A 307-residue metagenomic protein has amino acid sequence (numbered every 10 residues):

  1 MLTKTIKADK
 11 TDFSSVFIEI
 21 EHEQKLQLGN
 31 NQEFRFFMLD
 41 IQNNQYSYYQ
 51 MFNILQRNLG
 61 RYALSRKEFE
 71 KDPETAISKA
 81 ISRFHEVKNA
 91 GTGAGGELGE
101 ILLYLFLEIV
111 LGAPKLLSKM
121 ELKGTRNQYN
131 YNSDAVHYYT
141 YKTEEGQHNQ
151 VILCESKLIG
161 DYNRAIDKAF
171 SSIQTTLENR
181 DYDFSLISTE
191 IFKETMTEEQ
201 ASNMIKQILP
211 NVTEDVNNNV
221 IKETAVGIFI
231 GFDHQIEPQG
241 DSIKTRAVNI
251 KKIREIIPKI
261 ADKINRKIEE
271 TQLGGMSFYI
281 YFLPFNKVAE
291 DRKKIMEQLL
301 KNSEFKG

Functional and structural regions predicted by a protein language model:
L2-K79: A structured, charge-rich N-terminal accessory region that forms the first stable segment of a protein and links
S82-Y104: A short, highly charged nucleic-acid-interacting micro-segment common to nuclease and nuclease-linked defense proteins
L107, D134-H137, T143, V151-L158: Conserved catalytic cores of phosphodiester-cleaving nucleases, focusing on short active-site segments
L111-N127: A short acidic/basic microdomain associated with nuclease active sites
Q128-N132: A short, glycine/Asx- and small/polar-enriched loop/turn that sits immediately N-terminal to a beta-strand
N163-R164: Internal transmembrane helix-loop-helix hairpins in multi-pass membrane proteins, together with their boundary/packing
D167-K251: Acidic, metal/cofactor-coordinating or nucleic-acid-engaging core segments within structured domains
D241-G307: Extended, charged low-complexity segments that frequently continue into or abut oligomerization scaffolds
